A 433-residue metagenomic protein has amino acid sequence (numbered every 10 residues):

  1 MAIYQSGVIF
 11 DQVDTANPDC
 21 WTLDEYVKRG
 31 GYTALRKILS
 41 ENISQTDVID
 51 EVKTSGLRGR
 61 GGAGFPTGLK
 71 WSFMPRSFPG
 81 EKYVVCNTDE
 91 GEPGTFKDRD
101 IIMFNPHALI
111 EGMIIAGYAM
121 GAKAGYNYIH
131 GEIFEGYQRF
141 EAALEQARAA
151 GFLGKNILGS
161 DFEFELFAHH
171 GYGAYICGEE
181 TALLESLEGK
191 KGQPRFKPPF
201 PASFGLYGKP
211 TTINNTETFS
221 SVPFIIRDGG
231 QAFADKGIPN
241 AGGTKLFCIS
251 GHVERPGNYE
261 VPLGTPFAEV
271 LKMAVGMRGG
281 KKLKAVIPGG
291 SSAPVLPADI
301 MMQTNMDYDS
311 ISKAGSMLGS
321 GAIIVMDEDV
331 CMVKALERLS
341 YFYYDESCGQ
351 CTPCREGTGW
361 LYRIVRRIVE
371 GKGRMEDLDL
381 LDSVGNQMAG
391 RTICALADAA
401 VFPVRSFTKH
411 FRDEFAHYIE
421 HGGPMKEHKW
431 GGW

Functional and structural regions predicted by a protein language model:
M1-E51: Cofactor-/ligand-binding subdomain signature composed of acidic, glycine-rich, tryptophan-containing flexible loops
Y26-T33, N87-D98, P201-L206, C248-V253: Gly-rich Lys/Arg/Thr-decorated short loops/hinges at beta-loop-alpha junctions or inter-strand turns that position
A34-V52, G80-K82, T88, K97-I102 (+4 more regions): Ferredoxin-type iron-sulfur electron-transfer modules in oxidoreductases and energy-metabolism complexes
V52-F73, A116, G171-E185, G189-K191 (+2 more regions): Conserved phosphate/anionic-ligand binding catalytic regions in large, soluble enzymes, centered on
A63, G68-W71, T95-D98, Y137-A142 (+8 more regions): Short acidic, glycine/serine/threonine-rich loops at helix termini
N105-A119: Histidine-anchored nucleotide/phosphate-binding helix
G112-A116, P262-G280: Short amphipathic, charge-patterned alpha-helical segments
Y137-L263, V275: Hydrophobic alpha-helical positions that pack around
